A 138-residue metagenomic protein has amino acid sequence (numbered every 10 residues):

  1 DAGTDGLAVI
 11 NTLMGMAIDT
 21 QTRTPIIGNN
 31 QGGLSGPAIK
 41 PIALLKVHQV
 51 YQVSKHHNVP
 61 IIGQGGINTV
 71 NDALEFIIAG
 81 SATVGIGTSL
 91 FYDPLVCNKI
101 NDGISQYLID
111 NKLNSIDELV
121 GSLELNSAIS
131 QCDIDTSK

Functional and structural regions predicted by a protein language model:
D1-I62, N68-I86, I129-S137: Alpha/beta enzyme core
T12, S89, G121: Residue-level "edge-of-site" marker
I18-G32, I77, L90-N114: C-terminal helical cap(s) of enzyme catalytic domains, especially alpha/beta-barrels
K40, D102-K138: Extended, intrinsically disordered, low-complexity segments
A43, D72-A73, Y92-P94, D110 (+1 more regions): Residue-level recognition of conserved structural "scaffold" positions that shape functional pockets and channels
G66-I67, F91: Short, surface-exposed acidic/glycine-rich loop or hinge patches that mediate macromolecular interfaces
